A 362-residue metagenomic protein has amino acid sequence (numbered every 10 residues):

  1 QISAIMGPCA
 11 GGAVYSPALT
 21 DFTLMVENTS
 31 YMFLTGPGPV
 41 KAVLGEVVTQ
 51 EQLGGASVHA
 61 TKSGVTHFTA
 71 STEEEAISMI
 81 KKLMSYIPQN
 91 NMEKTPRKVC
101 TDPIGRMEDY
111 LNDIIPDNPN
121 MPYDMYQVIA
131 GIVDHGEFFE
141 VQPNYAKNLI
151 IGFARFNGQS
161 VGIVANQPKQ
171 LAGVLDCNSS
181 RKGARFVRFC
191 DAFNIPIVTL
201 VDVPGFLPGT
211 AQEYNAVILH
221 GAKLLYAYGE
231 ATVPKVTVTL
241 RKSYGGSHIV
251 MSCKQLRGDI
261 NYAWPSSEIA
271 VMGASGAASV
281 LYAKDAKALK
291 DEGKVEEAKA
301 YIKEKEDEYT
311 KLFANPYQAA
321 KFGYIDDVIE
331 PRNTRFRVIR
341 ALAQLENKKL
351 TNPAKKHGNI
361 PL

Functional and structural regions predicted by a protein language model:
Q1-L362: Ligand-binding clefts of soluble mixed alpha/beta catalytic domains
